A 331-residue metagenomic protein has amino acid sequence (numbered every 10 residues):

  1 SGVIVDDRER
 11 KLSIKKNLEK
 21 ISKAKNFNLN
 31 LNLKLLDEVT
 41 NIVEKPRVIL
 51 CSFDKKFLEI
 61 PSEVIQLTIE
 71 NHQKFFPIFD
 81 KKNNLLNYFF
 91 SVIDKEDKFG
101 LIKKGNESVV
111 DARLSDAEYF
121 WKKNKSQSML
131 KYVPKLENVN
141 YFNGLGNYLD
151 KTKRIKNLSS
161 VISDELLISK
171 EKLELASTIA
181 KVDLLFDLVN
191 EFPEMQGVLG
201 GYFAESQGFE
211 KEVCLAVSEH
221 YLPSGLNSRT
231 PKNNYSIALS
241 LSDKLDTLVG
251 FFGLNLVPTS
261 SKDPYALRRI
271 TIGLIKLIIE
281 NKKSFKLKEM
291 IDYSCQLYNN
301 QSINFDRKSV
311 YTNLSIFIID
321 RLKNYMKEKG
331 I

Functional and structural regions predicted by a protein language model:
S1-I331: Amphipathic alpha-helical "coupling" segments that flank catalytic cores
